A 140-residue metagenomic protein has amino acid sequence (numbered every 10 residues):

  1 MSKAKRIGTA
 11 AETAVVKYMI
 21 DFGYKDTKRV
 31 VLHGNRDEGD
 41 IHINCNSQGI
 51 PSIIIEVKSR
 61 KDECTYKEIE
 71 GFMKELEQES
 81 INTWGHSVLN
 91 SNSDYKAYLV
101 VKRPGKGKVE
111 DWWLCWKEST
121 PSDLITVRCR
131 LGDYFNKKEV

Functional and structural regions predicted by a protein language model:
M1-V140: Catalytic phosphate/metal-binding cores of nucleic-acid and nucleotide-processing enzymes, i.e., regions that mediate
